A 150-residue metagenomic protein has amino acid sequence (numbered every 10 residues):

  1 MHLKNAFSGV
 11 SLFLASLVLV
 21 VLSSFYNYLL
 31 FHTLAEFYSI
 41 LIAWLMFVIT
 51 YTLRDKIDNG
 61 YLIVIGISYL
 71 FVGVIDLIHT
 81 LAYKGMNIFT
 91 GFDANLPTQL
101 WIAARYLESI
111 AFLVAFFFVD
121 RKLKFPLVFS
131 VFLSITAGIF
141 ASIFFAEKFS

Functional and structural regions predicted by a protein language model:
M1-F13: N-terminal membrane topogenic signal
K4-N5, Y26-R121: Individual alpha-helical transmembrane segments in multi-pass integral membrane proteins
V10, L19, F31-L34: A generic short-segment signal for beta-strand/edge and adjacent turn/coil regions
L14-L19, I110, V114: Generic alpha-helical transmembrane segments of integral inner-membrane proteins, especially permease/transport modules
L19-N27, L81-T90, A141-S150: Juxtamembrane "helix-exit" motif on the non-cytosolic side of transmembrane helices
I67-I75, V131-F140: Hydrophobic alpha-helical membrane-insertion segments
A111, F118, T136, F144-E147: Generic secondary-structure transition motif, activating predominantly at the C-termini of alpha-helices
K122-S130: Membrane-interfacial entry segments at the cytosolic side of transmembrane helices
